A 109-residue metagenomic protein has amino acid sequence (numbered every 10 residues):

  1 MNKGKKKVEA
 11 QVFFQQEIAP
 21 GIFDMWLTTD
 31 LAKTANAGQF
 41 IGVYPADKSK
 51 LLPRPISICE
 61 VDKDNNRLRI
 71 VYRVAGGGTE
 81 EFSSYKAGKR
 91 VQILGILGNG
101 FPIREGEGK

Functional and structural regions predicted by a protein language model:
N2-K86: Ferredoxin-reductase
E80-K109: FNR/FR-type flavoprotein reductase catalytic core
